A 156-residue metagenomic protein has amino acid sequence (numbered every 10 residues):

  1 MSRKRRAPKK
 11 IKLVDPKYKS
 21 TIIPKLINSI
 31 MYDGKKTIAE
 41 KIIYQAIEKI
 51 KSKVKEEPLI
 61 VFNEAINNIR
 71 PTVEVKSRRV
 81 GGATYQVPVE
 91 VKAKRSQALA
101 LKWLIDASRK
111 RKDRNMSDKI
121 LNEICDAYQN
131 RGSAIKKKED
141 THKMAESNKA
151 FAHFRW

Functional and structural regions predicted by a protein language model:
M1-D33, T37, Y44-W156: Strongly charged
